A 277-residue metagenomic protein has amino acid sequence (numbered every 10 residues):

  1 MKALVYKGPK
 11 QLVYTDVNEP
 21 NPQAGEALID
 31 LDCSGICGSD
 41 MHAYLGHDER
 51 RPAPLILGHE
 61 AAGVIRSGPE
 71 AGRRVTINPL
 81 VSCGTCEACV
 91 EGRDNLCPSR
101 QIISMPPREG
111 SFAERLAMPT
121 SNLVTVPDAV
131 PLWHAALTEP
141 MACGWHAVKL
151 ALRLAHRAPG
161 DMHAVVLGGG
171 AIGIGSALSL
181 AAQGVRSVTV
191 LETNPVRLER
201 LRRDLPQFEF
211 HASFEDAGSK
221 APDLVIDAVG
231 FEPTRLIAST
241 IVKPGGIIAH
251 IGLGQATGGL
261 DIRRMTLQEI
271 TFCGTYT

Functional and structural regions predicted by a protein language model:
K7, N18-E19, P52-G58, S104-R108 (+1 more regions): Short Gly/Pro-enriched turn/cap motifs at secondary-structure boundaries
N18-S34, H47-E87, P127-A129: Glycine-rich beta-strand-centered segment in the early N-terminal region that forms part of a ligand/cofactor-binding
E60, R73-R74, A88, D94 (+4 more regions): Residue-level marker of beta-strand positions
C83-L167: NAD(P)H dinucleotide-binding glycine-rich loop of Rossmann-like/cofactor-binding domains, especially the beta1-alpha1
V130-A212: Mid-domain Rossmann-like dinucleotide-binding core that forms the NAD(H)/NADP(H) cofactor-binding site
L154-G160, Q183, L198-I270: Glycine-rich cofactor phosphate-binding loops and adjacent beta1-alpha1 units of small-molecule cofactor enzyme domains
V188-T189, A249, C273: Conserved beta-strand positions in the Rossmann-like core of class I SAM-dependent methyltransferases
L191-T193, A228, Y276: N-terminal Rossmann-fold cofactor-binding loop
